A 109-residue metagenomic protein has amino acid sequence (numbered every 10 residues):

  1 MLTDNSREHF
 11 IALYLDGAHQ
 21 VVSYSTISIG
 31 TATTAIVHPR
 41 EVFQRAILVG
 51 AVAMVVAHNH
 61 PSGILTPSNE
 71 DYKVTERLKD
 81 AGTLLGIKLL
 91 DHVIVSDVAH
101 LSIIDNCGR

Functional and structural regions predicted by a protein language model:
M1-V22: Long amphipathic N-terminal alpha/beta scaffold segment
A18, S28, A32-R109: Active-site-proximal loop/helix of nucleotide/amide-processing enzymes and allied scaffolds
